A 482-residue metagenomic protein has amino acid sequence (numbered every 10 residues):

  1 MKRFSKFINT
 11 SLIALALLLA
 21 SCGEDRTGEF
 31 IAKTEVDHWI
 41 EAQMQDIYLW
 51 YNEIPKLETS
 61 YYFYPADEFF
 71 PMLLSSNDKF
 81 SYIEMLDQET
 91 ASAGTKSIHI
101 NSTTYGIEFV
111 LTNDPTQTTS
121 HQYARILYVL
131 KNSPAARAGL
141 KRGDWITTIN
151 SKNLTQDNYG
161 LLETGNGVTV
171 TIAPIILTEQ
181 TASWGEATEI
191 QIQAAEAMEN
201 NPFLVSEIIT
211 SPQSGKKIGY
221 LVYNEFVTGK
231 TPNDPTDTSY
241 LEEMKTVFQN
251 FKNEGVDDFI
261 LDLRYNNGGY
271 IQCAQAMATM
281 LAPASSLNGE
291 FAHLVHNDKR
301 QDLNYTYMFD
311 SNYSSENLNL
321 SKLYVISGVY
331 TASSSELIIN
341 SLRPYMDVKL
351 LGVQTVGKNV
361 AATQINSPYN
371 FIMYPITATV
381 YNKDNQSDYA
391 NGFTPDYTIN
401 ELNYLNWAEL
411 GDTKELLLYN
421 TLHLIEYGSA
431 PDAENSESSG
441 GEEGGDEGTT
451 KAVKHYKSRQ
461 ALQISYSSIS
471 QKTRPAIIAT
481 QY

Functional and structural regions predicted by a protein language model:
M1-S11: Bacterial N-terminal signal peptides that target proteins for export
T10, G28, Y330: Conserved aromatic-histidine-acidic binding/catalytic patches
L18-S21: C-terminal motif of bacterial Sec signal peptides marking the signal peptidase cleavage site
G23-D258, T449-Y482: Flexible, low-complexity junctional segments that flank or bridge functional domains
L221, E225-T236, F251-D258, N267-Y482: C-terminal "post-core" interaction segments
L261: P-loop NTPase catalytic core of nucleic-acid-dependent motor ATPases
R264: Short strand-turn motif at the edge of the Rossmann-like AdoMet-binding core
